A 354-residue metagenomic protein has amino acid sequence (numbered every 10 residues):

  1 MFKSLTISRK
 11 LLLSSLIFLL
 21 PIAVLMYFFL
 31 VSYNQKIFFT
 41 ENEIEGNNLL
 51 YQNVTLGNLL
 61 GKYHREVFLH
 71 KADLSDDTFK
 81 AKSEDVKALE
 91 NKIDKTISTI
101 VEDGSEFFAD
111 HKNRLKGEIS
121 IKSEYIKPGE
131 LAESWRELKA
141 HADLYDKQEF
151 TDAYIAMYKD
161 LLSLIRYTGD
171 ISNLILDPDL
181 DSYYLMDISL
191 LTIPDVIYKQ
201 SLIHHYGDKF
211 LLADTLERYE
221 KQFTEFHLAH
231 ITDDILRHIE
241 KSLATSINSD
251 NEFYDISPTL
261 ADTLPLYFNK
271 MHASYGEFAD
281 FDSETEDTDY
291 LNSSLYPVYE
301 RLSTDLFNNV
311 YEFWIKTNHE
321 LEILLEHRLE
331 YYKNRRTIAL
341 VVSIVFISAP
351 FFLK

Functional and structural regions predicted by a protein language model:
M1-K354: Hydrophobic alpha-helical segments
